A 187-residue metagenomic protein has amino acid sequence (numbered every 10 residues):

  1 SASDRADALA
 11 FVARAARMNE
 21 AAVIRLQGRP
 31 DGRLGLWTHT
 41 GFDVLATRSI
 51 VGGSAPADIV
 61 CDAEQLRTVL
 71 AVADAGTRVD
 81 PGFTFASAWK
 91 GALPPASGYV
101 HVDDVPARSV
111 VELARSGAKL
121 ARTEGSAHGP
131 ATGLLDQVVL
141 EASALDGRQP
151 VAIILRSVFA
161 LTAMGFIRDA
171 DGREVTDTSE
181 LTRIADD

Functional and structural regions predicted by a protein language model:
S1-V51: N-terminal ordered "arm"
P30, G35, A46, P56 (+3 more regions): Proline-rich intrinsically disordered, low-complexity coils
L45-P81: A broadly used, surface-exposed interaction patch
G76-D187: Long, compositionally biased intrinsically disordered terminal regions
